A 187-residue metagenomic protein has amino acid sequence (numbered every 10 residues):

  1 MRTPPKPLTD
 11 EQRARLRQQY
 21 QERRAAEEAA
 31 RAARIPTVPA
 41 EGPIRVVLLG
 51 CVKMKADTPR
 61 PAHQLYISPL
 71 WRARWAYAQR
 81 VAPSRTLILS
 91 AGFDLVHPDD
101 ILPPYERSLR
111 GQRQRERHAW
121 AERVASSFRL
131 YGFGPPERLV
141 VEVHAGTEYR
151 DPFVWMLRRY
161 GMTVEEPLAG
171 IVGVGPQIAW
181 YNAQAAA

Functional and structural regions predicted by a protein language model:
R2-A187: Peripheral peptide segments
